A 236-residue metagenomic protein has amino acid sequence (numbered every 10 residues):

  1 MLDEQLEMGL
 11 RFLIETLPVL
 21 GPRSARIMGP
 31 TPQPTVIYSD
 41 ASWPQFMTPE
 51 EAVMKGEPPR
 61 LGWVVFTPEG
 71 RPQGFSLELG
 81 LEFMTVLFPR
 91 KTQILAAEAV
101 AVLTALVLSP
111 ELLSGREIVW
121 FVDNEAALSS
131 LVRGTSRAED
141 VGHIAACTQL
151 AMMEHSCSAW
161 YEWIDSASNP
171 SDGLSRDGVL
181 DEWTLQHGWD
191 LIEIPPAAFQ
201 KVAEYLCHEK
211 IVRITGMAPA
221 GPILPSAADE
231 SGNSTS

Functional and structural regions predicted by a protein language model:
M1-G29, T35: Amphipathic alpha-helical
M1-Q5, M28, A52-V53, P89-I94 (+2 more regions): Conserved, non-catalytic sequence blocks in retroelement Pol enzymes and Pol-derived host proteins
P32-K55: Two-metal-ion RNase H-like nuclease active-site motif
S39-Q45, V65-G70, L81, N124-A126 (+1 more regions): Short, flexible loop/turn elements at secondary-structure junctions
V65-V100, A126-L128, R133-T135, E139: A short, polar/acidic, helix/strand-boundary loop motif
L106-S171, R176: RNase H catalytic domain
E154-P219: C-terminal functional segments of enzyme domains
G221-S236: Polybasic, low-complexity terminal segments and linkers that are predominantly intrinsically disordered and enriched
